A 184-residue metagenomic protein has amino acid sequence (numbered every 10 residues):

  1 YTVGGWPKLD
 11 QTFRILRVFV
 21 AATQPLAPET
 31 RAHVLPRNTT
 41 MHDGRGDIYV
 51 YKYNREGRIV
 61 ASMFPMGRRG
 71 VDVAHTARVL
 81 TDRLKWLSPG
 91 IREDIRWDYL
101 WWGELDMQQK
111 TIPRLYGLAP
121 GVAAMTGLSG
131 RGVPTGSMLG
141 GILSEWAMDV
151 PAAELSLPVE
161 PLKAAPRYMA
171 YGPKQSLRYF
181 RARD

Functional and structural regions predicted by a protein language model:
Y1-P120: Active-site substrate-recognition segment that forms the wall of the catalytic cavity or substrate channel
R69-R183: C-terminal catalytic lobe of FAD-dependent flavoproteins
